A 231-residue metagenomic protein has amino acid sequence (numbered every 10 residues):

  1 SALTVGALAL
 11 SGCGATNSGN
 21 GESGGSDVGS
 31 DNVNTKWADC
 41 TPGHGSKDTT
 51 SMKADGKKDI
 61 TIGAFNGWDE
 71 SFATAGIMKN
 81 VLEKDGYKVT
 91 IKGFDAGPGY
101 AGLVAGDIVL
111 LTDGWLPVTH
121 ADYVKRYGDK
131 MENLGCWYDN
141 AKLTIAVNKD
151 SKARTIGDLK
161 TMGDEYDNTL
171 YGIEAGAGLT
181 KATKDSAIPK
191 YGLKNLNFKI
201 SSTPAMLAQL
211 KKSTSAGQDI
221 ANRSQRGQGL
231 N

Functional and structural regions predicted by a protein language model:
S1-S11: Sec-dependent bacterial lipoprotein signal peptides
L10-S30, C40: Bacterial lipoprotein signal-peptidase II cleavage site
D31, W37-C40, D55-E70, Y87-K92 (+1 more regions): Short, well-ordered beta-strand elements
I60-G63, W68-D113: Extracytoplasmic small-molecule ligand-binding "clamshell" domains of the periplasmic binding protein/Venus flytrap
A75, D95-D129, A205-S213, G229-N231: Pocket-flanking alpha-helical
M78-D85, G163-L196: Ligand-binding cleft/hinge of the Venus flytrap
I108-T112, A182-N231: Ligand-binding pocket segment of bilobal, Venus flytrap-like solute-binding proteins
D129-G176: A conserved helix-loop-strand patch within extracytoplasmic ligand-binding domains of the periplasmic binding
